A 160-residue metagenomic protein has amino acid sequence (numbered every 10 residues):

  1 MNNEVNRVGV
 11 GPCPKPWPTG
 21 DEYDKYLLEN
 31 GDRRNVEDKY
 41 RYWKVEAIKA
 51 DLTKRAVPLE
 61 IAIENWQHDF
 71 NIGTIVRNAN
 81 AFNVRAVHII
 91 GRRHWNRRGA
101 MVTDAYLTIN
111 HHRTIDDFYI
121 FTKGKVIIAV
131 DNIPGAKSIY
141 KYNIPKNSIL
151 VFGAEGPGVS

Functional and structural regions predicted by a protein language model:
M1-S160: Post-transcriptional modification and biogenesis factors for structured RNAs of the translation apparatus
